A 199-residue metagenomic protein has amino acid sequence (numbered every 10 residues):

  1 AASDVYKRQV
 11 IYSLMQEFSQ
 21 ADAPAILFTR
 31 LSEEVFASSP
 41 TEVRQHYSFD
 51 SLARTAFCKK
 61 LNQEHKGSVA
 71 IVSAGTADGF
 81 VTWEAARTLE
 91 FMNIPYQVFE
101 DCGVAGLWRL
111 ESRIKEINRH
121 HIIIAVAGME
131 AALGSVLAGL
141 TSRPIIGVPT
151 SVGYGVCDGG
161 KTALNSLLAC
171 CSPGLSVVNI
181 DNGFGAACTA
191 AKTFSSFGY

Functional and structural regions predicted by a protein language model:
A1-Y6: Short, small-residue-biased leader/transition segments that mark boundaries at the very start of proteins
R8-L52: Helix-enriched interaction subdomains in cytosolic or periplasmic regions, typified by TIR/SEFIR signaling/NADase cores
I11, D78-W83, L107-W108, A127-L137 (+2 more regions): Short glycine/serine/threonine-rich phosphate/pyrophosphate-binding segments that cradle anionic phosphate groups
S48-S51, L137-K161: Short, acidic/small-residue loops that bind anionic groups at enzyme active sites
K66-G106: Glycine-rich phosphate/diphosphate-binding loop of Rossmann-like nucleotide-binding domains
S112-T150: Glycine-rich phosphate-binding loop
V152, V156-Y199: C-terminal binding/interaction regions
